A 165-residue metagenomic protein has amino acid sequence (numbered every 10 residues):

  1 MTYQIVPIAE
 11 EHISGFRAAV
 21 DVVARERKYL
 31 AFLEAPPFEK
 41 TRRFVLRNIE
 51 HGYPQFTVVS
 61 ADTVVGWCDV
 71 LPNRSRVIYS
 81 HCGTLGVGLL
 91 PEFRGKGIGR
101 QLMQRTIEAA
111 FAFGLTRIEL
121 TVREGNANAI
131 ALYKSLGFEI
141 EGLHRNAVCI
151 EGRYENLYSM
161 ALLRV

Functional and structural regions predicted by a protein language model:
Q4-A18: A short beta-loop-alpha structural element at the N-terminal edge of CoA-dependent acyl/N-acetyltransferase catalytic
E10, L33-E92, M103-R105, A109 (+1 more regions): Acetyl-CoA-dependent GNAT
A18-E34: Helix-loop element at the rim of GNAT/NAT acetyltransferase active sites that forms part of the acceptor-substrate
T63-G66, N128, Y154: Glycine-rich acetyl-CoA-binding "A-motif" of GNAT/NAT acetyltransferases
P72, E119-V122, K134, E139-E155: Conserved catalytic-core motifs of GNAT/GCN5-like acyltransferases
G97: Conserved G/P- and acidic residue-centered "switch" motifs that form tight phosphate/ATP-binding loops in soluble
M103, A110-T121: Conserved GNAT acetyl-CoA-binding A-motif
M103, N126-A129, N146-E151: Short glycine/proline-centered loop/turn elements that form peptide/ligand docking sites
